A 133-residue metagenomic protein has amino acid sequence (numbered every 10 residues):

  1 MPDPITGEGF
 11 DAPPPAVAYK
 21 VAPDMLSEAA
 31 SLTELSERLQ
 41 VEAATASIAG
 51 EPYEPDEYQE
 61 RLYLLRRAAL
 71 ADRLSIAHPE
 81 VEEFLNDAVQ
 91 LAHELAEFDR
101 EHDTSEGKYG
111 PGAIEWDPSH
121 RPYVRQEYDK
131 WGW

Functional and structural regions predicted by a protein language model:
M1-Y63, L74-W133: Long, non-catalytic architectural segments outside compact domain cores
